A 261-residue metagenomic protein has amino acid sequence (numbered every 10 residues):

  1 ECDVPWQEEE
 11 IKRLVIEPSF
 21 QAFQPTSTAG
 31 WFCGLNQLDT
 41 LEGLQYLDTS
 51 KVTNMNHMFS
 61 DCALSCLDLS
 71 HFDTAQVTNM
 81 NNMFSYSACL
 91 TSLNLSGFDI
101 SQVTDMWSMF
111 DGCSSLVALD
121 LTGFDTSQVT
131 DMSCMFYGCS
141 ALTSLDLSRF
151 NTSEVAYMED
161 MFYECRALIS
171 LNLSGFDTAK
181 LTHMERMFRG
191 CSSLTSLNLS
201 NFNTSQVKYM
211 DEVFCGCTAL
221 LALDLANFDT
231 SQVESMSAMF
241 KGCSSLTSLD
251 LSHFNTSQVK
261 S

Functional and structural regions predicted by a protein language model:
C2-W6, F23-C33: Extracellular beta-strand-rich solenoid/capping regions of secreted or surface-exposed proteins that bind or remodel
W6-Q7, F59: Alpha-helix C-terminal capping segments
E9-F23, Q37-T53, C62-T78, A88-T104 (+6 more regions): Structural signature of tandem-repeat unit edges
A29, N56-H57, N81-N82, W107-S108 (+5 more regions): Register-specific detector for alpha-helical tandem repeat solenoids, activating on a conserved position within each
G112, Y137-G138, Y163-C165, R189-G190 (+2 more regions): Predominantly recognizes leucine-rich repeat
